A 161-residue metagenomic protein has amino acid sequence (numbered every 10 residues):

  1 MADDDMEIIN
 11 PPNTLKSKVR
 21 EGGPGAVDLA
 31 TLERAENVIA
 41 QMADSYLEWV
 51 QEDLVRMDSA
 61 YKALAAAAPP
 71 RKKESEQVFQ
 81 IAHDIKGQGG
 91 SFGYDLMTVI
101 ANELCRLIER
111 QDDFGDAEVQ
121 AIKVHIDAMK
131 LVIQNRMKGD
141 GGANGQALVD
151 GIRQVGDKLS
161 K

Functional and structural regions predicted by a protein language model:
A2-G23, M129, I133-K161: Structural secondary-structure packing elements that flank or coincide with functional cores
G25, L29-L32: Core of compact, soluble alpha-helical bundle domains
L32-E76: Long, amphipathic alpha-helical coiled-coil segments characteristic of histidine-phosphotransfer scaffolds
S45, K73, I108-K123: Histidine phosphotransfer helical core of two-component systems
E48-Q51, V55, E76, H83 (+4 more regions): Generic structural signal for well-ordered, non-transmembrane alpha-helical segments in soluble/cytosolic regions
L54, D58-Y61, A82, K86-G89 (+5 more regions): A structural signal for well-ordered alpha-helices, especially hydrophobic packing surfaces of coiled-coils
K72-F79, V119-K123, A143-A147: Short, charged, amphipathic alpha-helical segments
K73-R110: Extended, amphipathic alpha-helices with heptad-repeat/coiled-coil or helix-bundle character that serve as
